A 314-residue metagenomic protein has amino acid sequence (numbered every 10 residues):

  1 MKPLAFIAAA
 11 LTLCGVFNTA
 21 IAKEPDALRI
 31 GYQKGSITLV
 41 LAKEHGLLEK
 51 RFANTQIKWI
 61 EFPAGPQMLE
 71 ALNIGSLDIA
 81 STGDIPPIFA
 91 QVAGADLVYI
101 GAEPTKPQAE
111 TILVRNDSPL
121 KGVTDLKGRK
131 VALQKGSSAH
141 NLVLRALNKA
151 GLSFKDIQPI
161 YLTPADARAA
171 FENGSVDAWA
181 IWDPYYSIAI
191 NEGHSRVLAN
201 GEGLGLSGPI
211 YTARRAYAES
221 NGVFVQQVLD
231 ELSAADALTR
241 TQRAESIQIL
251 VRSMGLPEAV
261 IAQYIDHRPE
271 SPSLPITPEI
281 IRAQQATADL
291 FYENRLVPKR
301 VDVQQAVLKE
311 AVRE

Functional and structural regions predicted by a protein language model:
M1-I7: Bacterial N-terminal signal peptides that target proteins for export
I7-V16: Bacterial N-terminal signal peptides
V16-A22: Sec/Tat signal peptide C-region and signal peptidase I cleavage site
K23-A150, Q158-Y161, D177-I181, G203-G205: Short, glycine-/small- and polar/acidic-enriched structural segments that line small-molecule recognition paths
L39, K106-I112, S195-R196, S207-Y211 (+2 more regions): Small-molecule pocket liners
I85, D156-I160, P164-R252: Pocket-lining segment of extracytoplasmic ligand-binding domains
S220-L296: Secondary-structure end/capping motifs
D289-E314: Conserved C-terminal helix/tail region of periplasmic/extracytoplasmic solute-binding proteins
